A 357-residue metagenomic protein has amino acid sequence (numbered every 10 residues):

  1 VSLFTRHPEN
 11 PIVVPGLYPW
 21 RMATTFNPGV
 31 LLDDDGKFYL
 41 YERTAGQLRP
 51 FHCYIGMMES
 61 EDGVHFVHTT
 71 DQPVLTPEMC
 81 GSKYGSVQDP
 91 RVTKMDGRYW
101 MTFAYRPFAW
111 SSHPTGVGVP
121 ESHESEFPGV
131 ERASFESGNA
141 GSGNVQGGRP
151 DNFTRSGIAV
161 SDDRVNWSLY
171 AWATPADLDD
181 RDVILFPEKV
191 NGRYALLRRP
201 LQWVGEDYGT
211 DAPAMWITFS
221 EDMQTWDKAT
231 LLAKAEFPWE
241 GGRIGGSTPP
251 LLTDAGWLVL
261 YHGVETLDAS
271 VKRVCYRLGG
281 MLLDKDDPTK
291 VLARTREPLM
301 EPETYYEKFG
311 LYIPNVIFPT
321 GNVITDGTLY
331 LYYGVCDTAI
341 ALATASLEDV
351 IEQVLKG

Functional and structural regions predicted by a protein language model:
V1-A23, N27, L31-G85, K94-I184 (+4 more regions): Beta-rich carbohydrate-recognition and catalytic domains
P90, I184-P187, S247-P249, P319-I324: Beta-rich, blade/repeat-based domains predominating in secreted/periplasmic proteins but also intracellular
E307-F309, I317-G321: Short glycine-rich, acidic/polar surface loops and turns
